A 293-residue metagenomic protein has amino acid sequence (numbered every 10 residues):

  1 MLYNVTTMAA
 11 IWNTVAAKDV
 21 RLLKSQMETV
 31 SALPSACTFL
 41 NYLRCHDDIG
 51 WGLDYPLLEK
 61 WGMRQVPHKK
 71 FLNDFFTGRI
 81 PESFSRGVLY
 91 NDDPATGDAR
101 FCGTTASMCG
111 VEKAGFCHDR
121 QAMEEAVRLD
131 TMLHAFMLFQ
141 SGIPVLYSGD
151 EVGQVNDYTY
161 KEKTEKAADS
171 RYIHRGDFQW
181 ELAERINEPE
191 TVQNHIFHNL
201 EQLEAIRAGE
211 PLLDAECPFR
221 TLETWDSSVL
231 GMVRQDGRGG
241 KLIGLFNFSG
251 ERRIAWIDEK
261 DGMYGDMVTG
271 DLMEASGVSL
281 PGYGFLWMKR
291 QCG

Functional and structural regions predicted by a protein language model:
M1-G262, V268-G293: Active-site and adjacent substrate-binding regions of carbohydrate-active enzymes
